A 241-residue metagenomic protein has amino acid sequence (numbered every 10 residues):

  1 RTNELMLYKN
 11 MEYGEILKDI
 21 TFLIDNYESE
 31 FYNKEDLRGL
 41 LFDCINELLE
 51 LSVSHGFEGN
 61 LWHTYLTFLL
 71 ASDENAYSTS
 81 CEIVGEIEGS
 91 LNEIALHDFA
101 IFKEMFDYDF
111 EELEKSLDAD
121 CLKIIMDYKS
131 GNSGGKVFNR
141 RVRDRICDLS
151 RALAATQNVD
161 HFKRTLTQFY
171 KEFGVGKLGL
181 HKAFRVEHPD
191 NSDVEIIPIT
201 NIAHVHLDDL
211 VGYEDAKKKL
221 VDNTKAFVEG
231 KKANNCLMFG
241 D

Functional and structural regions predicted by a protein language model:
R1-V211, D215: AAA+ P-loop ATPase mechanoenzymes
I199-T200, A226-A233: Phosphate-binding P-loop
H206, N223-T224, L237: Short, hydrophobic/aromatic alpha-helical segments in well-folded domains
Y213, G230-D241: Walker A/P-loop nucleotide-binding motif
D215-E229: Pre-Walker A adenine-sensing motif
